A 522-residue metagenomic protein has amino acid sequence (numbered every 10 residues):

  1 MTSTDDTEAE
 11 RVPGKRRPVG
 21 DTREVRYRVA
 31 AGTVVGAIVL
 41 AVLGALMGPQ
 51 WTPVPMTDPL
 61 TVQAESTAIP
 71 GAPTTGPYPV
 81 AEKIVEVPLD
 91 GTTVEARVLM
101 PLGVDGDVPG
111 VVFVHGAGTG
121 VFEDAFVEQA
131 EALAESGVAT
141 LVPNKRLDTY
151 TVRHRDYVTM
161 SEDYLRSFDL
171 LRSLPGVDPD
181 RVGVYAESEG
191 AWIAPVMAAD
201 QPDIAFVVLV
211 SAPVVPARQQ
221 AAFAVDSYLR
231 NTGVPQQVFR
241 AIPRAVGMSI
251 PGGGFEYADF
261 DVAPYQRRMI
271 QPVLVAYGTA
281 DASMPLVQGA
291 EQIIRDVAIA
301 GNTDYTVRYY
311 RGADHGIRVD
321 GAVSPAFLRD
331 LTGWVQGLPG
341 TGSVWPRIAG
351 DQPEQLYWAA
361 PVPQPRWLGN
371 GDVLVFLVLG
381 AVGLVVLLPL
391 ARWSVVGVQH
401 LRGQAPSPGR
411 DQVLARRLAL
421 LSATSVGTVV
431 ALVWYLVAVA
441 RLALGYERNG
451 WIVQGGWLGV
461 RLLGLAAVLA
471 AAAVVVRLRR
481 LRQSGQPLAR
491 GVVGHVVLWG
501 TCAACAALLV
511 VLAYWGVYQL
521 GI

Functional and structural regions predicted by a protein language model:
S3-E10, Y27, N302, G312-D314 (+1 more regions): Alpha/beta-hydrolase-fold serine-hydrolase catalytic core, especially in secreted/extracellular enzymes
W51, D58-G106: N-terminal cap/lid segment of alpha/beta-hydrolase-fold proteins
G106-G116: Short beta-strand element of the alpha/beta-hydrolase
T119-A130, K145, V287: The serine-hydrolase catalytic nucleophile loop
A130-Y150: Conserved alpha/beta-hydrolase
H154-P175: Alpha/beta-hydrolase active-site loop
L170-R230: Primarily recognizes the serine-hydrolase "nucleophile elbow" in alpha/beta-hydrolase and SGNH/GDSL folds
M269, V275-Y277, D281: Short beta-strand/loop motif that positions the catalytic acidic residue of the alpha/beta-hydrolase fold
